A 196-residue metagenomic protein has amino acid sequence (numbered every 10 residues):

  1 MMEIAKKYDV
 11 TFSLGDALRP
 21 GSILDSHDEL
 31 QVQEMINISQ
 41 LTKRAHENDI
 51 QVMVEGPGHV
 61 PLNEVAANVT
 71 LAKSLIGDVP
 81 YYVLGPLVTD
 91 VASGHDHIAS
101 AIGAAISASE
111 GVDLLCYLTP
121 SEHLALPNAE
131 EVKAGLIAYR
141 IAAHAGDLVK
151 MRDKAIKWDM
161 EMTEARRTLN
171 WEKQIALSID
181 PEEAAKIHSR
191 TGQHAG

Functional and structural regions predicted by a protein language model:
M1-M2: Polyanion-binding loop/helix "lid" in catalytic or ligand-binding cores
Y8: Aromatic-lined glycan-binding groove of carbohydrate-active enzymes
T11-A17, G21, K154-G196: A mid-to-C-terminal "edge-of-domain" accessory segment
T11-N37, T42-W158: Catalytic alpha/beta core domains of metabolic enzymes, predominantly
